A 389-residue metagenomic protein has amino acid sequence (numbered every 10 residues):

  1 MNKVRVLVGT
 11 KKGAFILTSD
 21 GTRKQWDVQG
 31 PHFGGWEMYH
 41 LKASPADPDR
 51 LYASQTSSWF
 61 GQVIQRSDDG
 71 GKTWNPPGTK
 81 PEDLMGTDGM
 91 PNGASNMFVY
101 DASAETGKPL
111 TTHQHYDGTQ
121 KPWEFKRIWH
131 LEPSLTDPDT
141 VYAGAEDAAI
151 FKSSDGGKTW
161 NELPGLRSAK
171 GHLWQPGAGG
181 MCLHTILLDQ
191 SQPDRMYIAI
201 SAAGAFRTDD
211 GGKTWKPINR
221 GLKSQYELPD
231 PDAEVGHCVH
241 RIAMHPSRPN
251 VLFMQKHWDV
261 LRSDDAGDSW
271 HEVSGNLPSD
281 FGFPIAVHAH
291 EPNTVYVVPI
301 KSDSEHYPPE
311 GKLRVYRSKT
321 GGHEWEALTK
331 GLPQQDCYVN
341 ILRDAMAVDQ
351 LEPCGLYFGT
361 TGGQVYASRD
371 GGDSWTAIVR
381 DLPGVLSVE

Functional and structural regions predicted by a protein language model:
M1-E389: Extracellular glycan-interacting surfaces
